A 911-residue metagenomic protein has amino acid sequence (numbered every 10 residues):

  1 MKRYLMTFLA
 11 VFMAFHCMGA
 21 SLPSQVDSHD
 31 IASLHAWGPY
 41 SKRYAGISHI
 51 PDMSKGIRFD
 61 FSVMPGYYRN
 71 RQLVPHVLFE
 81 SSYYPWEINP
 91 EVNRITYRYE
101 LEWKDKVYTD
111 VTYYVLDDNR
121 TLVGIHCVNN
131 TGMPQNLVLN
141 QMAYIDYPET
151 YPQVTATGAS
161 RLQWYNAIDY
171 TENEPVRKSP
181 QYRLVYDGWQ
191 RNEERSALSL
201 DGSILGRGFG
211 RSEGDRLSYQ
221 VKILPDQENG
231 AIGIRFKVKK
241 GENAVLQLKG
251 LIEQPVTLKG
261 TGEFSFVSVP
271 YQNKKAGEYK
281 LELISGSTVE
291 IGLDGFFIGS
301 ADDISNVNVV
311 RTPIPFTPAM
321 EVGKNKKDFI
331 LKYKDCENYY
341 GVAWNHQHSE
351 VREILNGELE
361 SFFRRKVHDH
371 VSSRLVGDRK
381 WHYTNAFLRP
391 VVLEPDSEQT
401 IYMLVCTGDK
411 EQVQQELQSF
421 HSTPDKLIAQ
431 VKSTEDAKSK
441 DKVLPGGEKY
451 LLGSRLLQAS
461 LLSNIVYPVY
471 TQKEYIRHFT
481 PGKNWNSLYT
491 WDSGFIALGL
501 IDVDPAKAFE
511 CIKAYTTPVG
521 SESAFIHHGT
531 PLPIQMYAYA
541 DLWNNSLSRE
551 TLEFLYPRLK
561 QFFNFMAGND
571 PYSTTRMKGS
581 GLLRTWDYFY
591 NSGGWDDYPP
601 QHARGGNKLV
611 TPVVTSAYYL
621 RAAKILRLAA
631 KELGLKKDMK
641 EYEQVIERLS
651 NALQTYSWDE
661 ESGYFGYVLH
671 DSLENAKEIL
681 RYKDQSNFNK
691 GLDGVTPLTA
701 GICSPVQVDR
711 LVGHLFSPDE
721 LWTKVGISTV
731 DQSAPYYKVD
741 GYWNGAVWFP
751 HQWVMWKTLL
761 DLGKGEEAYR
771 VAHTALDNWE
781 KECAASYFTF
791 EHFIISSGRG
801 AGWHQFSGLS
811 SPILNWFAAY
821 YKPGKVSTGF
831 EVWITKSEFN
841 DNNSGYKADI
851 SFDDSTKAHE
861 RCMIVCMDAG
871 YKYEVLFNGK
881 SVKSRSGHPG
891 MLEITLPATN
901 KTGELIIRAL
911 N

Functional and structural regions predicted by a protein language model:
M1-S21: Bacterial Sec-dependent N-terminal signal peptides
M18-P445, G802-W803, A819-N911: Terminal accessory carbohydrate-recognition/targeting modules of carbohydrate-active enzymes
S21-S62, N464, Q535-S546, T551-L555 (+3 more regions): C-terminal capping/lid segments that line or modulate ligand- or cofactor-binding pockets
D118-R120, G262, V289, R352-N356 (+16 more regions): Active-site-proximal structural scaffolding
H382, D436-E553, K560, T611 (+5 more regions): Substrate-binding groove/exosite segments of carbohydrate-active enzymes
N385, L393-H421, E522-T530, A567-Q644 (+6 more regions): The feature captures the catalytic groove of carbohydrate-active enzymes
Q415-S433, K449-L457, D504-T517, E550-A567 (+6 more regions): Extended, well-ordered alpha-helical scaffold segments
V443-V469, T490, S546-V613, E641-R648 (+3 more regions): Active-site acid/base region of carbohydrate-active enzymes
